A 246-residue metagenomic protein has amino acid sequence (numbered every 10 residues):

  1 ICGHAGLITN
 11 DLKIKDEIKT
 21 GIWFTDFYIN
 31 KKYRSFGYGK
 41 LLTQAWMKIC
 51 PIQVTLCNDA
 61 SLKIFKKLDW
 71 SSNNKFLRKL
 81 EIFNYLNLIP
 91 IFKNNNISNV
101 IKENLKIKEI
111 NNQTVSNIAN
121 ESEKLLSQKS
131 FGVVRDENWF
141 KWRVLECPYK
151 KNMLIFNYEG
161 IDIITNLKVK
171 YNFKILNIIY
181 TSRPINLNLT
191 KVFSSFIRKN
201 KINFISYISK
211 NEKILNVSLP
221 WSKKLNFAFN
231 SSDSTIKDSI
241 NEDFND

Functional and structural regions predicted by a protein language model:
I1, G6, S71-I179: Amide-forming acyltransferase catalytic core, primarily the GNAT-like/NAT-type and related acyltransferase folds
H4, G21, P51-V54, F204: Beta-sheet entry/capping signal
H4-D26: A broadly used, surface-exposed interaction patch
T9, Q53-E103, I163-D246: Active-site/acyl-donor-binding loops of N-acyltransferases
I18-K31, N172-P184: Conserved acetyl-CoA binding element of GNAT-fold acetyltransferases
D26-I49, I185-I197: Conserved acetyl-CoA-binding loop-helix of GNAT-fold acetyltransferases
